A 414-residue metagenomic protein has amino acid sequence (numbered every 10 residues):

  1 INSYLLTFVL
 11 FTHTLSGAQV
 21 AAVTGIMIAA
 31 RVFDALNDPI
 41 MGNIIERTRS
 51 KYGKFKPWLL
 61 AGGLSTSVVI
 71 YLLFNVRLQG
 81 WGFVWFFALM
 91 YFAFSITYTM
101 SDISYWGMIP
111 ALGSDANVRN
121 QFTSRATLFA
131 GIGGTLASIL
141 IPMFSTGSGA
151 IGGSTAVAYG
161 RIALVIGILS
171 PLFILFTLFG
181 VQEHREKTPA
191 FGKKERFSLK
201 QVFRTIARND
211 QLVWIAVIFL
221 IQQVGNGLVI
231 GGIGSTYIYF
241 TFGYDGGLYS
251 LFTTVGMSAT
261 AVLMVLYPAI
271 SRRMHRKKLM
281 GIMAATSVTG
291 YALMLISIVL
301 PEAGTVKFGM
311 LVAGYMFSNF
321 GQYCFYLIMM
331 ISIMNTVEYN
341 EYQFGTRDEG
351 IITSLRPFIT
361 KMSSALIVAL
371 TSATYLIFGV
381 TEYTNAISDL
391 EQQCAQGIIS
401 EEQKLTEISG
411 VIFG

Functional and structural regions predicted by a protein language model:
I1-G414: Membrane-embedded alpha-helical bundles of multi-pass transporters/translocases, especially carrier/permease families
